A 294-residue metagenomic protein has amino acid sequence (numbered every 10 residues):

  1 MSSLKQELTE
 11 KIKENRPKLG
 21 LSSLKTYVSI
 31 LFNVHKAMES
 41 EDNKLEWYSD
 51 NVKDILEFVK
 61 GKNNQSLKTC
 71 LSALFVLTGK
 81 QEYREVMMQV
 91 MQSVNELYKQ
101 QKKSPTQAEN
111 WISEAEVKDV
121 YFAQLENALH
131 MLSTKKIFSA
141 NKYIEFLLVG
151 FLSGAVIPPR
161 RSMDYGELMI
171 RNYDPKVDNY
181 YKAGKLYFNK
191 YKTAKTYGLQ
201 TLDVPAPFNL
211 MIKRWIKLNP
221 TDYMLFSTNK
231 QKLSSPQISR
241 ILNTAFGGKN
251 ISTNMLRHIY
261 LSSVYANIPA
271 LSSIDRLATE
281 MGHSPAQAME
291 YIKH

Functional and structural regions predicted by a protein language model:
K13-N95, M255-H258, G282: Non-catalytic DNA-binding core/recognition domains of DNA-processing enzymes
S22, M163, D275: Residues within the helices of the helix-turn-helix
E85-S133: Flexible interdomain linker/hinge and immediately adjacent N-terminus of the catalytic tyrosine-recombinase domain
D119-S162: Basic, Lys/Arg- and aromatic-enriched nucleic-acid-binding interface segment
E145, G150-Y173, N267-L271, M281-G282: A short, glycine-centered helix-capping/turn motif at helix boundaries that positions DNA-contacting or catalytic
M163-A206: Conserved tyrosine-mediated DNA breakage-rejoining catalytic core shared by Y-recombinases
D203-Y260, Y265: Active-site/catalytic core of tyrosine-dependent DNA strand-transfer enzymes
M255-S284: C-terminal catalytic core of tyrosine-transesterase DNA break-rejoin enzymes
